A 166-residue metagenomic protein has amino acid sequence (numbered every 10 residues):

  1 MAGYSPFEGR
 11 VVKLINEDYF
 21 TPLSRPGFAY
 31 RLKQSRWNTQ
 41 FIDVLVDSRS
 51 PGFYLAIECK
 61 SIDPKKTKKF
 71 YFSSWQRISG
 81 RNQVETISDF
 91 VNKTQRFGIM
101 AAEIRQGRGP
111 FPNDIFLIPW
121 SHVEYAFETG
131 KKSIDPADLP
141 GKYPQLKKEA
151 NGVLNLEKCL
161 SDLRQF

Functional and structural regions predicted by a protein language model:
M1-W37, R49-S50, F166: Acidic-basic catalytic patches of nuclease active cores, encompassing PD-(D/E)XK and other metal-cofactor nuclease
L23-S24, R49-F53, G107-P112: Short, solvent-exposed loop/turn segments that connect beta-strands within catalytic domains and beta-strand-rich
Q40: Beta-rich catalytic cores
V44-V46, G52-K66: Conserved catalytic cores of phosphodiester-cleaving nucleases, focusing on short active-site segments
I62-T86: Mg2+/Mn2+-dependent nuclease catalytic core
S88-H122: Nucleic-acid nuclease catalytic cores
P112-N113, P119-Q145: Aromatic- and Lys/Arg-enriched surface recognition patch
P140-F166: Charged phosphate-binding loop/patch that engages nucleotide di/tri-phosphates or the phosphate backbone of nucleic
